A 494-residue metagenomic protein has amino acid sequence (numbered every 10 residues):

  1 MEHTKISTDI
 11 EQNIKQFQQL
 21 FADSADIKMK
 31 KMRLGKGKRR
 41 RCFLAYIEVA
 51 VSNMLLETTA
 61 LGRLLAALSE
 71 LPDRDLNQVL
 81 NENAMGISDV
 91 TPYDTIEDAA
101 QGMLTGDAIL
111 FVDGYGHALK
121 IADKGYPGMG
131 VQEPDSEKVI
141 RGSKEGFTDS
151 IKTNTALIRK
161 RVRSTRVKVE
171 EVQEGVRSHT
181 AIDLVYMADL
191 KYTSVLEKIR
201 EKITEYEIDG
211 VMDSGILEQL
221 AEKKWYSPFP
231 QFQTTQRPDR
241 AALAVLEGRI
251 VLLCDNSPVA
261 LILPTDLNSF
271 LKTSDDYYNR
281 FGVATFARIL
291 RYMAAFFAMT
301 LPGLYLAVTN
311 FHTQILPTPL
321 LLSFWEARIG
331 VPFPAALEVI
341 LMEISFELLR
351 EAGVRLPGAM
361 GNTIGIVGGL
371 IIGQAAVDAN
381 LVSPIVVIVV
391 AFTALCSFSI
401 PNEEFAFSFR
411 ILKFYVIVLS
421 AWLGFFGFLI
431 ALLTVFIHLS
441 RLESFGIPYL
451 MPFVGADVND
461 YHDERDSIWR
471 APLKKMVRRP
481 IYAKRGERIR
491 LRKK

Functional and structural regions predicted by a protein language model:
M1-T300, Q314, T318, H438-K494: Membrane-embedded alpha-helical signal segments
L304, P317-K494: Generic detector of multi-pass transmembrane helix bundles and their immediately adjacent loops in polytopic membrane
